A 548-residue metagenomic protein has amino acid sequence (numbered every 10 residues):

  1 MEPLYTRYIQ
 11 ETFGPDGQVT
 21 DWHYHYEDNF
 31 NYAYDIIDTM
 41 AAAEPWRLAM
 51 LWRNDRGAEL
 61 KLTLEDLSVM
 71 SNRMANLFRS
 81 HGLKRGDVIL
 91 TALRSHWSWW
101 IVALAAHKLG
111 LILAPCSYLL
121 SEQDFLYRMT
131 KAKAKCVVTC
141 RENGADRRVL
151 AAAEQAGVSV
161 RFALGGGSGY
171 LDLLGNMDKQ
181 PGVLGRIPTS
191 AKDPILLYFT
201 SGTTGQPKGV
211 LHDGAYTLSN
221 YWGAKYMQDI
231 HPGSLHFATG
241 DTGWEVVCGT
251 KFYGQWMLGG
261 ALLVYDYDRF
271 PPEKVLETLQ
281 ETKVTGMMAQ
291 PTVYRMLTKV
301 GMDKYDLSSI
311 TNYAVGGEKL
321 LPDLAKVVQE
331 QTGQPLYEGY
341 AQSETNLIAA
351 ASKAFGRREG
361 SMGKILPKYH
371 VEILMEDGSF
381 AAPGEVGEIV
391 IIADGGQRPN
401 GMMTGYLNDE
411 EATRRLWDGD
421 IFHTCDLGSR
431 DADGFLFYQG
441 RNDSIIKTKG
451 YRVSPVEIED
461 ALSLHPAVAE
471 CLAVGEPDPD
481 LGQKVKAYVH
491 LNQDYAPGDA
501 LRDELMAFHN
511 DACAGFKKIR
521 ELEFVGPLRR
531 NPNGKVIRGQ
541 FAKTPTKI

Functional and structural regions predicted by a protein language model:
P45-L48, A163, S168, D178-F199 (+2 more regions): Conserved pre-ATP/AMP-binding loop-to-beta segment of ANL
W46, M50-L104, S121-L126, G175 (+1 more regions): Conserved AMP-binding/adenylate-forming core of the ANL superfamily
L60-E65, P188, I195-S219: Conserved AMP-binding A3 loop
S80, L104, K108-G175, L491-Q493: Structural core segment of the AMP-binding/adenylate-forming
L120, Y127, V137-E142, M287 (+4 more regions): AMP-binding/adenylate-forming catalytic core of the ANL superfamily
L218-L235, T242-T285, K299-V300: Conserved AMP-binding/adenylation subdomain of ANL enzymes
M257, V284-M288, K299-R358, H370: Gly/Ser/Thr-rich phosphate-binding loop
S379-R415, V453: Conserved ATP/PPi-binding loop(s) of AMP-dependent carboxylate-activating enzymes
